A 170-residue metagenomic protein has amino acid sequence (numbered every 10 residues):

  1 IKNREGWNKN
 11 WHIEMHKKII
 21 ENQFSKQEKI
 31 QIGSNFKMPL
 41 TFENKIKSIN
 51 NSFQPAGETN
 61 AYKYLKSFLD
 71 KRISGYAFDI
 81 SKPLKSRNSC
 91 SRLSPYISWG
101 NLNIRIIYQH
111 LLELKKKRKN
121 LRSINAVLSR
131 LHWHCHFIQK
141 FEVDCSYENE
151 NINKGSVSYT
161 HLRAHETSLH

Functional and structural regions predicted by a protein language model:
I1-K63: Beta-rich, aromatic/charged-enriched effector core domains that present basic-aromatic interfaces for binding
L65-L69, K82-P83: Active-site cores that bind ATP or allylic diphosphates and position pyrophosphate for catalysis
K71-F78, L102, F137-F141, S146-Y147: Intrinsically disordered or highly flexible coil/loop and linker segments, enriched in small and charged/polar residues
R87-W99, L114-R118, R163: Conserved phosphate-binding loops in nucleotide/dinucleotide-binding enzymes
W99-N125, S129-H134: Acidic, glycine-rich loop-and-beta core segments that form the ion-binding/anion-interacting portion of active sites
I124-E150: Carboxylate/His-rich catalytic cores and anion/metal-binding grooves
E148-Y159: Metal-dependent catalytic core segments for phosphate chemistry
T160-T167: Conserved small/polar residues in nucleotide/adenosyl-binding loops
